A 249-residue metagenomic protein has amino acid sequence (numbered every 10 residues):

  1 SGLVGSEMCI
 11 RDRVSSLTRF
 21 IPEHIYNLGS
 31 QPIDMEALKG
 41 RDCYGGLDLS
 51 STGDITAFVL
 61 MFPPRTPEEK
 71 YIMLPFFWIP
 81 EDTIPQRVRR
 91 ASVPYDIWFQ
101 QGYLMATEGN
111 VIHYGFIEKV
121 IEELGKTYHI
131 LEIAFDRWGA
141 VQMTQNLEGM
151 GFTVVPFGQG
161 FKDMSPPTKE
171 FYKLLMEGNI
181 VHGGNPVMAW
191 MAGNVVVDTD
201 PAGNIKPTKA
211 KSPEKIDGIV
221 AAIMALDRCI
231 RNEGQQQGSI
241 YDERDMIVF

Functional and structural regions predicted by a protein language model:
G2-C9: Short, small-residue-biased leader/transition segments that mark boundaries at the very start of proteins
I10-A57: Conserved helicase/translocase motor-coupling segment
R19-P22, D54, G109-E118, K215-G218: Phosphate/oxyanion-binding active-site loops and adjacent basic polyanion-contact surfaces
D54-G115, G158-Q159, K169, H182: Metal-dependent catalytic core segments for phosphate chemistry
A91-G102, N146, M150-Q236: Metal-dependent DNA phosphodiester-chemistry modules and their immediately adjacent helices/loops in DNA-processing
E123-L131, M150-V154: Short, surface-exposed connector motifs at secondary-structure boundaries
Y128-W138, T144: Short glycine-rich phosphate-binding loop at a beta-alpha junction
Q235-F249: Acidic, low-complexity intrinsically disordered tails
